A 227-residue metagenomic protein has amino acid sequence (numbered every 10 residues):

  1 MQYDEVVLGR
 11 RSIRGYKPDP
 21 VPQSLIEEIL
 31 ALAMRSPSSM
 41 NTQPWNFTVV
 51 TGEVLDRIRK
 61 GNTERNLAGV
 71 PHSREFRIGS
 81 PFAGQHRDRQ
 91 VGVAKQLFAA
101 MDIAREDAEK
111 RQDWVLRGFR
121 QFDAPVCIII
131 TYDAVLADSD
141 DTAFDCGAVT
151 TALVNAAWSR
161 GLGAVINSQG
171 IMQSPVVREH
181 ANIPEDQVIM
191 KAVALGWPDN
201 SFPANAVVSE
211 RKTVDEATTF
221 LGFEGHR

Functional and structural regions predicted by a protein language model:
M1-R227: Acidic, surface-exposed loops and disordered segments
